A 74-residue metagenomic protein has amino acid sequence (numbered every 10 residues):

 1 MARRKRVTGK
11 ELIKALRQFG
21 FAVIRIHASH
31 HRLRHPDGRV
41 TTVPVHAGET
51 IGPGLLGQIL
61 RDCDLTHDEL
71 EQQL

Functional and structural regions predicted by a protein language model:
M1, V45, I59: Generic anion/oxyanion-binding catalytic loop in active/binding sites
M1-H27, R32: N-terminal first-folded block
M1-R3, H35, E69-L74: Ribonuclease/tRNase effector modules and their secretory precursors
K14, G38-V40, D64-T66: Short, charged/polar surface micro-motifs in flexible loops or helix N-caps
A22-G54: A short, structured beta-strand/loop element
G48-L74: C-terminal structural segments of small proteins and small subunits
